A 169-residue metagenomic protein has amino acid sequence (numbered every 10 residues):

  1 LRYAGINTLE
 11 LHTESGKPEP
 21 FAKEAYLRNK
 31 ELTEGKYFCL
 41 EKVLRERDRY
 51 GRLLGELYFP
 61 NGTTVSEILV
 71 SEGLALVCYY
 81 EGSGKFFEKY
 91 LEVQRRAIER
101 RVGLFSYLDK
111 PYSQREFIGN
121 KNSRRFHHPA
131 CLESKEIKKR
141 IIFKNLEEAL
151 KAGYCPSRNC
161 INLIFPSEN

Functional and structural regions predicted by a protein language model:
L1-N169: Small beta-barrel nucleic-acid-binding modules, primarily SNase/OB-fold domains and secondarily Tudor-like barrels
